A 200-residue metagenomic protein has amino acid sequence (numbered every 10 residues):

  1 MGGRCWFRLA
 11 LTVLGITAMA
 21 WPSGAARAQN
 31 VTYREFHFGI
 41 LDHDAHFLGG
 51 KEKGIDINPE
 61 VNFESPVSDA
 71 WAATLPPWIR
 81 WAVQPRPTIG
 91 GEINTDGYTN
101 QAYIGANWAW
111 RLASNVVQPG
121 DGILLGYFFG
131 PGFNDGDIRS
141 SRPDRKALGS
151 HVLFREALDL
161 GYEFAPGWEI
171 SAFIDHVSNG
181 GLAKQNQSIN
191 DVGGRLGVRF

Functional and structural regions predicted by a protein language model:
G24, T32, V83, Y98 (+2 more regions): Short coil turns and loop connectors of transmembrane beta-barrels in diderm outer membranes and organellar homologs
F36, P66-W71, N115-V116, I123 (+1 more regions): Repeated loop/turn-to-beta-strand initiation elements of outer-membrane beta-barrel proteins
F36-I40, P59, P87-G91, L125-F129 (+4 more regions): Membrane-embedded beta-strand positions of outer-membrane beta-barrel proteins
G39-H43, E92-N94, N107-A109, G130-G132 (+2 more regions): Outer-membrane beta-barrel pore domains and translocons
A45-K53, G91-A102, G181-Q187: Solvent-exposed loop/turn segments connecting transmembrane beta-strands in outer-membrane beta-barrel proteins
I55-P59, I189-F200: Outer-membrane beta-barrel "beta-signal"
V61-S65, I93, W108-L112, Y162 (+1 more regions): Residue-level signature of outer-membrane beta-barrel architecture
L125-A157, G161: Outer-membrane beta-barrel translocator/channel fold
